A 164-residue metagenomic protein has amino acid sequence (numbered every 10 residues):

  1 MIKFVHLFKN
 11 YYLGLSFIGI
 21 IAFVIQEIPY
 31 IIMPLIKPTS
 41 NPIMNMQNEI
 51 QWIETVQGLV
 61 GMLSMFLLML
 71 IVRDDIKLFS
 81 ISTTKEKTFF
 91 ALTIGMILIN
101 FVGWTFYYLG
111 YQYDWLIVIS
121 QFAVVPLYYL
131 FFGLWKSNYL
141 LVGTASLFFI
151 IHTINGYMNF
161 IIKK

Functional and structural regions predicted by a protein language model:
M1-Y11: Short, Lys/Arg-rich, polar N-terminal cytosolic tail immediately upstream of the first transmembrane signal-anchor
K9-I76: Selected alpha-helical membrane-embedding segments in polytopic membrane proteins
L35-S40, V102-G110, Y157-I162: Juxtamembrane "helix-exit" motif on the non-cytosolic side of transmembrane helices
N45-Q51, G110-F122: Non-cytosolic membrane-interface motifs at loop->transmembrane helix junctions
F66-L98: Helix-adjacent hinge/juxtasegments
N100, F122-F132, F148-H152: Hydrophobic, membrane-inserted alpha-helices
T105-L116, L127-G143: Membrane-helix boundary connector in multi-pass membrane proteins
F132-K164: Terminal transmembrane helical module of multi-pass membrane proteins
